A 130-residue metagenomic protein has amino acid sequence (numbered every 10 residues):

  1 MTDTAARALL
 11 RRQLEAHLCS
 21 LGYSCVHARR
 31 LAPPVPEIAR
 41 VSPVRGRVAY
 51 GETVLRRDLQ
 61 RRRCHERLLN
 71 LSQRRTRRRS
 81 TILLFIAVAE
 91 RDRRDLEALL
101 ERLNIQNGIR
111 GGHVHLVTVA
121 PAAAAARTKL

Functional and structural regions predicted by a protein language model:
M1-P34: Acidic-basic catalytic patches of nuclease active cores, encompassing PD-(D/E)XK and other metal-cofactor nuclease
C19, S42-V48, T76-S80: Flexible, charged surface loops at secondary-structure boundaries
R29-L31, E52-D58, A87-R91: Structural motif
P33-P36, I82: A short helix-loop-beta-strand connector motif used in the catalytic cores of GNAT acetyltransferases and, in some
P36-S72: Conserved catalytic cores of phosphodiester-cleaving nucleases, focusing on short active-site segments
R47-G51, S80-V88, V114: Hydrophobic beta-strand segments of well-ordered beta-sheets in folded domains
R61-V88, D92-I105: Short, charged, amphipathic alpha-helix that recurs within catalytic cores of restriction-modification and other
E90-L130: Domain-level recognition of nuclease-like catalytic cores that cleave nucleotide substrates
